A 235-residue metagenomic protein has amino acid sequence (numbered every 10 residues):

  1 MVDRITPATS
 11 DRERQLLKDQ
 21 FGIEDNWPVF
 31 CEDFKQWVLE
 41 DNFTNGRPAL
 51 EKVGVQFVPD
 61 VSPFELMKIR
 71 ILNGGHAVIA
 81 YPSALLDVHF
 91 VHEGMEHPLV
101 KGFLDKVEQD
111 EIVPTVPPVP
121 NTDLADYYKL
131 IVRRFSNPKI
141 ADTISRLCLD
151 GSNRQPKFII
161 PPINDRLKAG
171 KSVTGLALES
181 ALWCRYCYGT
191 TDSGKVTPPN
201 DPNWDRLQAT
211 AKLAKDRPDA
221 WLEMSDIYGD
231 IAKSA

Functional and structural regions predicted by a protein language model:
M1-A235: Substrate/ligand-engaging "lid" and interaction regions
